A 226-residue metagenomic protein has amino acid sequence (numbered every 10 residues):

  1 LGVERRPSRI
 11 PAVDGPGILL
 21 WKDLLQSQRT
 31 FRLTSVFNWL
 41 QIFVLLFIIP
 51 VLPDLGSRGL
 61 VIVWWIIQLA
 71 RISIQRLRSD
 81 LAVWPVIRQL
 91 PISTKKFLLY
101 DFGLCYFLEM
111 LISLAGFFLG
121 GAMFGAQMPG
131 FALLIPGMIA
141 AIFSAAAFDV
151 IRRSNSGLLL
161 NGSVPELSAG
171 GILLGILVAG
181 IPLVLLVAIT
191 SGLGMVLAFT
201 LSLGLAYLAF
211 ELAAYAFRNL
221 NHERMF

Functional and structural regions predicted by a protein language model:
L1-P85, S93-F226: Hydrophobic alpha-helical transmembrane segments of membrane proteins
